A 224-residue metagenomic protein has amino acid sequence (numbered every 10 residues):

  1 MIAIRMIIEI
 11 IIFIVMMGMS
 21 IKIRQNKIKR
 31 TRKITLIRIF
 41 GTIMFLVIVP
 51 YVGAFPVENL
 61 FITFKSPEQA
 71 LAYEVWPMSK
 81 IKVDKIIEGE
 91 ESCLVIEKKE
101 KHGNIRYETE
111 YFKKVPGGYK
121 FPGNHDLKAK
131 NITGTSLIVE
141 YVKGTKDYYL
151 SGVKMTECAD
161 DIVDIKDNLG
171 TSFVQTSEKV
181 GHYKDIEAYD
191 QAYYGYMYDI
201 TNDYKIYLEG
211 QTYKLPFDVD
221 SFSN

Functional and structural regions predicted by a protein language model:
M1-R24: Membrane-embedded alpha-helical segments of integral membrane proteins
R24-L36: Membrane-interface helix-boundary motifs at transmembrane edges
I34-V57: Internal/C-terminal transmembrane anchor helices
V49-N131: N-terminal export/targeting and maturation segments
P77, K85-C93, K99-G103, K113-K120 (+5 more regions): Short, solvent-exposed coil/turn segments at beta-strand boundaries
K82-I86, S136-V142, S177-V180: Short amphipathic beta-strand and strand-loop transition segments with alternating hydrophobic
H125-M155: Extracellular ectodomain segments of secreted/surface proteins
D161-N224: Ser/Thr-rich low-complexity repeats and stalk/linker segments
